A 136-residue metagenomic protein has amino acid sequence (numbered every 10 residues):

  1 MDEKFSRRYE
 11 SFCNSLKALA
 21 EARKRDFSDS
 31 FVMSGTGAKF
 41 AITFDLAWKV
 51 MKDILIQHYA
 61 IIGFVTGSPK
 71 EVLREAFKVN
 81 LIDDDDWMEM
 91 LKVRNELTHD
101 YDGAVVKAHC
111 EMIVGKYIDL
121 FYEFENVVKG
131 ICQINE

Functional and structural regions predicted by a protein language model:
M1-E136: Solvent-exposed interaction patches of small proteins and small membrane subunits
